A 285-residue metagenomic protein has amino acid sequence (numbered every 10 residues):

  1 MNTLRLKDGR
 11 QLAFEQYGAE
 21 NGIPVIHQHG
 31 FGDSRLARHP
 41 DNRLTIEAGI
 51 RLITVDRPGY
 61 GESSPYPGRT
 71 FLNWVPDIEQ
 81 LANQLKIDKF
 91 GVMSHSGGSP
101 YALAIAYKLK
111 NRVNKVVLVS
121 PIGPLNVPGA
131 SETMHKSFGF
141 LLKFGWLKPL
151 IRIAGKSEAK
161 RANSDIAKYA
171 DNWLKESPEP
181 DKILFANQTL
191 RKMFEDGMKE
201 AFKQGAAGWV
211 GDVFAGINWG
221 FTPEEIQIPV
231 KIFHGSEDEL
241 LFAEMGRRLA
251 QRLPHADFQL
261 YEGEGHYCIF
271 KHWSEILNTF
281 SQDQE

Functional and structural regions predicted by a protein language model:
R10-E62: Conserved HGGG/HGGXW glycine-rich cap/lid loop of the alpha/beta-hydrolase fold
R57-N73: Cap/lid segment of the alpha/beta-hydrolase catalytic domain
N73-G91: Conserved acidic catalytic loop of the alpha/beta-hydrolase fold
K89-T133: Conserved hydrolase catalytic core segment
S137-F221: Alpha/beta-hydrolase
I226, I232-H234, D238: Short beta-strand/loop motif that positions the catalytic acidic residue of the alpha/beta-hydrolase fold
E239-M245: Conserved alpha/beta-hydrolase "acid-adjacent" motif
H255-E285: Catalytic active-site module of serine/aspartate enzymes centered on a nucleophile-bearing elbow/loop
